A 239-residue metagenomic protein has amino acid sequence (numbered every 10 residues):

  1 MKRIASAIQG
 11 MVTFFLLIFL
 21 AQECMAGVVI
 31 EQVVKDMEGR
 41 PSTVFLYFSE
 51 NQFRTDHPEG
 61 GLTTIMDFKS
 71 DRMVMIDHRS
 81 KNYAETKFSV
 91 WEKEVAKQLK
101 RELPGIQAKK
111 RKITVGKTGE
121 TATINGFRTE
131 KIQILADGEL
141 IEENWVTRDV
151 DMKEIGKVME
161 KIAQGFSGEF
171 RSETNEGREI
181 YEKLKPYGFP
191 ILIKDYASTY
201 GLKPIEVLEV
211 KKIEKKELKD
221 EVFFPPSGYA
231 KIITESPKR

Functional and structural regions predicted by a protein language model:
M1-V12: Bacterial N-terminal signal peptides that target proteins for export
G10-E23: Bacterial N-terminal signal peptides
M25-R239: Extended soluble regions of mature proteins
